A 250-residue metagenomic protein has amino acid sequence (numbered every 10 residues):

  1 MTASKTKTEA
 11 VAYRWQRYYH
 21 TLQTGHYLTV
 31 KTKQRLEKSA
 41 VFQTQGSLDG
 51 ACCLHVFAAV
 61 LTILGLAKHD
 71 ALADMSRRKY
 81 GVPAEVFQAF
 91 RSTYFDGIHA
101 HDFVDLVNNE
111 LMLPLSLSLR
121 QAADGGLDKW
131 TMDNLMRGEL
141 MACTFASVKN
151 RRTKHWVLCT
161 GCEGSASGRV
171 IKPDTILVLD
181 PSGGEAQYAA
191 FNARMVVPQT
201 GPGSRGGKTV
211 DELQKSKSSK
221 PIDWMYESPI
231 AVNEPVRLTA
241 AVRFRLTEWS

Functional and structural regions predicted by a protein language model:
M1-A40, S250: Non-catalytic, low-structured ubiquitin/UBL-interacting segments
T6-T8, L54-H55, R237: Generic signature of intrinsically disordered, low-complexity, basic-rich segments and short cationic peptides
A12-Y13, Y18-H26, V30, Q45-G50 (+4 more regions): Residue-level signal for functionally critical sites in structured catalytic/ligand-binding pockets
R14, Y19, A84-G203: Conserved active-site-adjacent core of cysteine acyl-enzyme catalytic domains
E37-Q121: Cysteine-nucleophile protease catalytic domains, especially the papain-like/related folds used in DUB/UBL proteases
C162-S250: Noncatalytic regulatory segments and standalone regulatory/sensor domains
